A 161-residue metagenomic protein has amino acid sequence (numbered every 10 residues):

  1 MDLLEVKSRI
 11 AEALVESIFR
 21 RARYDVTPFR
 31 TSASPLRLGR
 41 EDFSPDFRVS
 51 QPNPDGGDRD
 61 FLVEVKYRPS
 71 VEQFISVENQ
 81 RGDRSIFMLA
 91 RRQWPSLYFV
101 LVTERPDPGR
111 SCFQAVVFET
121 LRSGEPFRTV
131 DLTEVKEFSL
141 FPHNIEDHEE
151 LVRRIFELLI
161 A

Functional and structural regions predicted by a protein language model:
M1-G39: Acidic-basic catalytic patches of nuclease active cores, encompassing PD-(D/E)XK and other metal-cofactor nuclease
L4-K7, F87, E149-F156: Generic detector of well-ordered alpha-helical segments enriched in charged/polar residues, highlighting helical
V6, G56-S123: Catalytic cores of nucleic-acid endonucleases
V6-R9, F29-R30, S44-F47, Q80-R84: Short amphipathic alpha-helical surface micro-motifs
R21, R105-A161: Non-catalytic C-terminal interaction segments of nucleic acid-processing enzymes
V26, F47-V49, V63, F99: Hydrophobic beta-strand residues in large extracellular and virion-surface proteins
P28-G57: Active-site metal-binding core of divalent-cation-utilizing nuclease and nuclease-like domains
